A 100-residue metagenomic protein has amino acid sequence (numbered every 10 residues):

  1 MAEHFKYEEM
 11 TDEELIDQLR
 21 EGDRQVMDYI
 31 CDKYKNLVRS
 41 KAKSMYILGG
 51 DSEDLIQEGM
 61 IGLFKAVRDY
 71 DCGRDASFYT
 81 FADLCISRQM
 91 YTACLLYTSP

Functional and structural regions predicted by a protein language model:
M1-I56, M60, V67, D71 (+2 more regions): Extreme N-terminal regulatory/targeting segments of RNA polymerase sigma factors
D54, E58-I61, T80-R88: Structural recognition of an alpha-helix C-terminal capping motif at a helix-to-coil junction
Y97-P100: Conserved small/polar residues in nucleotide/adenosyl-binding loops
